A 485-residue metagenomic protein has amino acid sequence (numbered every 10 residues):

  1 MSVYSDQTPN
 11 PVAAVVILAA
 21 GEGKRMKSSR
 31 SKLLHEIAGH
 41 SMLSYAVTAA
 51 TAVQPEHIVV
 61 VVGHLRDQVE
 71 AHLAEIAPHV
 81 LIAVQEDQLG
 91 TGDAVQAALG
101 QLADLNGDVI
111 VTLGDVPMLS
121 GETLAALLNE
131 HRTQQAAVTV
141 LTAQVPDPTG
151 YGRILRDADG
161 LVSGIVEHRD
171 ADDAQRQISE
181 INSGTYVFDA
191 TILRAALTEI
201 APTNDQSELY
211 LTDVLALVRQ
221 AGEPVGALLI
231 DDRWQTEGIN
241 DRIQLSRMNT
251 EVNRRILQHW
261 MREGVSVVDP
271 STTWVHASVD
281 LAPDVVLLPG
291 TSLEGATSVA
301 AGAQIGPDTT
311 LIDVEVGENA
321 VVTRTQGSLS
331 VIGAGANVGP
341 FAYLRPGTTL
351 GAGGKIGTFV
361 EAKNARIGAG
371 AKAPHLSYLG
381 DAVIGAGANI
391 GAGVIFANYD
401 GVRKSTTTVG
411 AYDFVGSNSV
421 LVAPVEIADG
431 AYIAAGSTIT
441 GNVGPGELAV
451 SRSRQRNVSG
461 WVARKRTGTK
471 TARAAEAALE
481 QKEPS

Functional and structural regions predicted by a protein language model:
S2-A14, S41-N129, T133, K470 (+1 more regions): Conserved N-terminal catalytic core of the sugar/cofactor nucleotidyltransferase
V3, D313-S485: Glycine-rich hexapeptide-repeat left-handed beta-helix
A13-I37, V53, I76: Glycine-rich N-terminal loop/short-helix segment of MobA-like nucleotidyltransferase
Q134-Q144: A short, conserved acidic/glycine-rich loop-to-beta-strand motif that forms the donor nucleotide-sugar/metal
A143-A174: Rossmann-like NAD(P)H-binding beta-loop-alpha module
S163-R254, Q258: Catalytic-core segments of class I nucleotidyltransferases/pyrophosphorylases that form NMP-activated intermediates
N182-T185, A277, S405, A423: Glycine/small-residue-rich pyrophosphate-binding loop that anchors the diphosphate of NDP-sugar donors
Q220-R324, I332-N337: Extended, small-residue-rich solenoid/repeat segments and analogous flexible loops that form exposed scaffolds
